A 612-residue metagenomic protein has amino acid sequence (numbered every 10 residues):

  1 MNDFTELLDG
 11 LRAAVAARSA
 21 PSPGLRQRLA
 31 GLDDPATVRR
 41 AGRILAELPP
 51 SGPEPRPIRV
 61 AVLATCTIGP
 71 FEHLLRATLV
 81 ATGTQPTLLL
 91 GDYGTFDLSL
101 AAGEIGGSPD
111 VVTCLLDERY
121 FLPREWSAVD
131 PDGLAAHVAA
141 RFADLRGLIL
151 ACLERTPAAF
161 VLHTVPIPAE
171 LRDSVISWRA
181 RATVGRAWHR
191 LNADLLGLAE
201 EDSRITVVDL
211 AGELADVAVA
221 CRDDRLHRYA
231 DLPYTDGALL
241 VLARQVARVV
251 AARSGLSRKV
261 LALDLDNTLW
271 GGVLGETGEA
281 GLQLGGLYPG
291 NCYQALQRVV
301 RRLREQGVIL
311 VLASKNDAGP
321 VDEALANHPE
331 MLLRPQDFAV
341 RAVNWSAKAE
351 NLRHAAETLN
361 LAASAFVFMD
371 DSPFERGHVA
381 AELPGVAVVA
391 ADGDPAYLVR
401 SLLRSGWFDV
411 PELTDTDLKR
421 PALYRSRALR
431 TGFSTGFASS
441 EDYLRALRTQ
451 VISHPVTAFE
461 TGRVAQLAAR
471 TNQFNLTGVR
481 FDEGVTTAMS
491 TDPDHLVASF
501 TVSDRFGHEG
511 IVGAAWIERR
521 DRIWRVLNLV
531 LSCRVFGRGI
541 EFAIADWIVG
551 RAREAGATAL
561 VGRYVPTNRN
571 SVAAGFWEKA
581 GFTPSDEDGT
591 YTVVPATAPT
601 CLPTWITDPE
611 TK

Functional and structural regions predicted by a protein language model:
N2-G10, P49-P53, P57, L74 (+3 more regions): Alpha-helical cap/lid subdomain in secreted, periplasmic, or secretory-pathway luminal O-acyl-processing enzymes
L29-G91: Serine-esterase "nucleophile elbow" of acetyl-processing enzymes
K259-L274: Asp-based phosphoryl-transfer active-site loop
N291, A295-P329, A342-V343, R463 (+4 more regions): Substrate-recognition element of Asp-dependent hydrolases with the DxDx(T/V) motif
N327, I452-R534: A conserved beta-strand-loop-helix scaffold within acyl/acetyltransferase catalytic domains
L352-P373, V379: Conserved Lys-Pro-Asp/Glu-containing loop-to-beta segment of HAD-superfamily phosphomonoesterases, centered on
T358, A380, P384-L447, G550-K612: Terminal substrate-recognition subdomain of acyl/acetyltransferases
V502-R505, I511-D588: Acyl-donor binding region in acyl/amide transferases
